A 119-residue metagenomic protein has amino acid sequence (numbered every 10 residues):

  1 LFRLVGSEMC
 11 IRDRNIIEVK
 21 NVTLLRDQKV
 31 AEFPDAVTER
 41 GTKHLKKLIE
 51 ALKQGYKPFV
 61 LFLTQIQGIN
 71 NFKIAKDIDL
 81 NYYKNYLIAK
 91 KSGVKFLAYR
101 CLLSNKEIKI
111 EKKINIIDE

Functional and structural regions predicted by a protein language model:
L1-G6, C10-I11: Single conserved hydrophobic/aromatic residue that forms the stacking wall/gate of nucleotide- or nucleobase-binding
S7-E8, R40-H44: N-terminal-biased segments
R12-R14, G55, A98-L103: Surface segments flanking catalytic/ligand-binding clefts of nucleic-acid enzymes
I16-E18: Short hydrophobic-acidic sequence motifs that mark active-site Asp/Glu residues
K20, R26-E39, K46-I78, R100: Nucleic-acid nuclease catalytic cores
H44-K47, N85: A general structural detector for well-ordered alpha-helical segments in enzyme core domains, enriched
Q65-E119: Domain-level recognition of nuclease-like catalytic cores that cleave nucleotide substrates
